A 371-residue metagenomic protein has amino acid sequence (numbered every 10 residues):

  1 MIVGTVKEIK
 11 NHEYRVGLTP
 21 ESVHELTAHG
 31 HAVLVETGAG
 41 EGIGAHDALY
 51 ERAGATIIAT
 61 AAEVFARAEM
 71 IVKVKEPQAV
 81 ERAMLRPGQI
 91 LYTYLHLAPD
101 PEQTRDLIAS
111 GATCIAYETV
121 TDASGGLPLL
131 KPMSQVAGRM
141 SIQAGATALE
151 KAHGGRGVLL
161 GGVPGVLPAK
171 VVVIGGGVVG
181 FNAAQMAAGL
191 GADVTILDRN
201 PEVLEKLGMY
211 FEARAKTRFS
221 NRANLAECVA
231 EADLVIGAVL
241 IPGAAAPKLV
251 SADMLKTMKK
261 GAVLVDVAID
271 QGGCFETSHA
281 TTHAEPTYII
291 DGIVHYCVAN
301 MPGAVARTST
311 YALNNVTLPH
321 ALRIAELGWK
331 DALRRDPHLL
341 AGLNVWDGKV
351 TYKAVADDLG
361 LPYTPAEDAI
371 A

Functional and structural regions predicted by a protein language model:
I2, E8, A79-A169, V298-N300: Glycine/serine-rich phosphate-binding loop and adjoining beta1-alpha1 elements at the start of nucleotide-handling
I2-S110: An N-terminal-biased, well-structured beta-alpha scaffold segment characteristic of Rossmann-like dinucleotide-binding
T5, L34-T37, I57-A59, K73 (+7 more regions): General beta-strand structural signal in soluble alpha/beta enzymes
V6-A45, A152-G237, T287: Glycine-rich phosphate/diphosphate-binding loop of Rossmann-like nucleotide-binding domains
E69, K75-E76, L95-H96, N221 (+3 more regions): Short glycine-/small-residue-rich Rossmann-like dinucleotide-binding loops
E118-L159, I269, C274-A371: Adenosine-phosphate binding glycine-rich loop
M209-D291: Rossmann-like adenosine-cofactor binding region
